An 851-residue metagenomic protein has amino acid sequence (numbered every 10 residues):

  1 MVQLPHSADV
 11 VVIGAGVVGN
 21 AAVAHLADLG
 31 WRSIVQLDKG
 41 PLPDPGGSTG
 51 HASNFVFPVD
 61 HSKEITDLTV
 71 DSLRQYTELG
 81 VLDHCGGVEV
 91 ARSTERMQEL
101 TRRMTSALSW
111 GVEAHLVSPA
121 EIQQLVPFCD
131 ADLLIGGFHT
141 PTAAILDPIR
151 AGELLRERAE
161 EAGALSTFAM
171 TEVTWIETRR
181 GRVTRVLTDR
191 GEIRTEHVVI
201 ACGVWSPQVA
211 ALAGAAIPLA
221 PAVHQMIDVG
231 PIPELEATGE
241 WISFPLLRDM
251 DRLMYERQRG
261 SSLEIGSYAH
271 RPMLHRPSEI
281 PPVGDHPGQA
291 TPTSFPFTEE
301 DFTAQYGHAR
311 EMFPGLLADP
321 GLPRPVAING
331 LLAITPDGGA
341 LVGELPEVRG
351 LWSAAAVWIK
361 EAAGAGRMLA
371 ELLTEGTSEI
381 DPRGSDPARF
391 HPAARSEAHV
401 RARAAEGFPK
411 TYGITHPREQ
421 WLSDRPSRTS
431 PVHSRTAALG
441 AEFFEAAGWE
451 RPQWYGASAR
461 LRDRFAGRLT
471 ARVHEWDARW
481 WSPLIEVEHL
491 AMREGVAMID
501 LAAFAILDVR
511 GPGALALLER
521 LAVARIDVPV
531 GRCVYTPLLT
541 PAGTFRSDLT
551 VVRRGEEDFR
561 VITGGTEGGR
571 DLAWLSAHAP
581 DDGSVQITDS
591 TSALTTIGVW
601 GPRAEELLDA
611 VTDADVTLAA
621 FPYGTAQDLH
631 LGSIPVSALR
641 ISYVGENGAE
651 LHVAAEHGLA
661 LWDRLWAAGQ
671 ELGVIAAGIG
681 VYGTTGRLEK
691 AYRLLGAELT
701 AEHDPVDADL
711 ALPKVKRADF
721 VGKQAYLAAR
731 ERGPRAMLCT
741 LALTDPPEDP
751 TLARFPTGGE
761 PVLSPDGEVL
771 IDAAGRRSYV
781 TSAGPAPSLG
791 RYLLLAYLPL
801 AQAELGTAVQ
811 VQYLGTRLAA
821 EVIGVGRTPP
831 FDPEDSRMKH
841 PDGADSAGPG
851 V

Functional and structural regions predicted by a protein language model:
A21, F57, W175-P282, P287-P296 (+4 more regions): Flavin-dependent oxidoreductases
A27-S48: Glycine-rich FAD pyrophosphate-binding loop
H51-P58, E89, A213-W241, A505-D508 (+3 more regions): Central beta-strand plus flanking loop segment that forms part of the substrate or channel wall within the catalytic
A52-L125, D251-E256, G260-G266, L274 (+6 more regions): Dinucleotide-binding Rossmann-like beta1-alpha1 core, especially the glycine-rich loop that anchors the ADP
E78-L79, D83, R92-A162, F168-A169 (+3 more regions): Flavin (FAD/FMN) cofactor-binding and adjacent substrate-gating region of FAD-dependent oxidoreductase domains
D251, P292-D424: C-terminal catalytic lobe of FAD-dependent flavoproteins
R389-T536, T544: Acidic, proline/glycine-enriched N-terminal capping motif
P417-E445, R451, R554-V851: Conserved, structured C-terminal
